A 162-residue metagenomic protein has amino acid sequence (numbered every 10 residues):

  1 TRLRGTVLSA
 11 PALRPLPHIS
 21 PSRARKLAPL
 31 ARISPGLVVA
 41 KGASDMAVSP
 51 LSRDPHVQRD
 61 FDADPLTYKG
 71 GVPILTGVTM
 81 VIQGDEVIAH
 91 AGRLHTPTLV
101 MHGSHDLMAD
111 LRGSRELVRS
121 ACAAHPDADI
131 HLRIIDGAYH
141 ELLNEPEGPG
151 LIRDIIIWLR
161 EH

Functional and structural regions predicted by a protein language model:
T1-V72: Alpha/beta-hydrolase-fold enzymes
V7, L99-M101, R133: Hydrophobic/aromatic beta-strand patches that form the interior of the parallel beta-sheet core in alpha/beta enzyme
V72-H90: Active-site nucleophile elbow and catalytic-triad environment of alpha/beta-hydrolase enzymes
A91-H95, A121-P126: Short, conserved loop/helix-junction motifs that constitute active-site signature segments in enzyme catalytic cores
L94, V100-H102, D106: Short beta-strand/loop motif that positions the catalytic acidic residue of the alpha/beta-hydrolase fold
L107-G113: Conserved alpha/beta-hydrolase "acid-adjacent" motif
A124-H162: Catalytic active-site module of serine/aspartate enzymes centered on a nucleophile-bearing elbow/loop
